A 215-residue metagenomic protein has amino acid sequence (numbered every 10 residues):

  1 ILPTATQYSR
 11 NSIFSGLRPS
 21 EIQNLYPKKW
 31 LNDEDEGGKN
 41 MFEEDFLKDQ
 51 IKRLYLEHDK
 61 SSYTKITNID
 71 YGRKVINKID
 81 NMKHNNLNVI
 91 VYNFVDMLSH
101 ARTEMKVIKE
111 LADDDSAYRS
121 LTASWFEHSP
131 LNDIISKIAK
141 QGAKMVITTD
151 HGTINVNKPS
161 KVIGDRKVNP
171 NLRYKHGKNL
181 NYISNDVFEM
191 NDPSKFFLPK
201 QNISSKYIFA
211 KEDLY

Functional and structural regions predicted by a protein language model:
I1-Y215: Feature captures the catalytic ectodomains and active-site-proximal regions of enzymes that hydrolyze or transfer
